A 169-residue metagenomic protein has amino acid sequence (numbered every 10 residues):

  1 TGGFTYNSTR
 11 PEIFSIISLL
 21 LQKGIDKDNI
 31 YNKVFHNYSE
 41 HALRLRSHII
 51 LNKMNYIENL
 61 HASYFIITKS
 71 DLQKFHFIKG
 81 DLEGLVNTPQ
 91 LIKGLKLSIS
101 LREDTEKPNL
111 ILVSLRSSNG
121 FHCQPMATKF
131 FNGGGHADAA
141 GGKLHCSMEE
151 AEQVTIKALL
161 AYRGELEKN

Functional and structural regions predicted by a protein language model:
G2-F130, G135-K168: Hydrophobic helix-and-loop "lid/oligomerization" segment in the mid-to-C-terminal part of catalytic domains
